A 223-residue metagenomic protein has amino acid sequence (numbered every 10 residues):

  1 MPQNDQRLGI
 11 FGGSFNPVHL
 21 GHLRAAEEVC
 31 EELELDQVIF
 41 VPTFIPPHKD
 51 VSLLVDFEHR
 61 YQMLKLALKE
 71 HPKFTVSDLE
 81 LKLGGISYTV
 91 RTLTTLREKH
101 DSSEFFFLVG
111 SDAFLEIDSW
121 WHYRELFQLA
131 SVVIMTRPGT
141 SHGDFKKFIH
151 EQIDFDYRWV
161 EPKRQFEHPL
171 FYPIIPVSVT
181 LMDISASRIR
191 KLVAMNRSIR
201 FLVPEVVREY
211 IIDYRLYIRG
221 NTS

Functional and structural regions predicted by a protein language model:
M1-S223: Nucleotidyltransferase catalytic core that binds NTPs
